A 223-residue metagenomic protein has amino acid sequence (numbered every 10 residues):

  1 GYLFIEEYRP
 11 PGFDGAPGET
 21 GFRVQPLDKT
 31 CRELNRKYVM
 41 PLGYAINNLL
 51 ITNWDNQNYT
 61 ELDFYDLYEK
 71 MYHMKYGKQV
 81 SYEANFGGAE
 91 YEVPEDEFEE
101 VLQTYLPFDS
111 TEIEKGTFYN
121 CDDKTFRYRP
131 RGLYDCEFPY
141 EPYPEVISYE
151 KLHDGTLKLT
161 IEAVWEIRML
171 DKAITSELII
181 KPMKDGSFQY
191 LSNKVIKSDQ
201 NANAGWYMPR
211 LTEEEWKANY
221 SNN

Functional and structural regions predicted by a protein language model:
L3, F126, L157, S187-F188: Hydrophobic residues embedded in beta-strands of well-ordered beta-sheets
L3-L27, I167-E177, M183, Y190-N223: Low-complexity, intrinsically disordered terminal/linker segments enriched in charged and Gly/Pro repeats
P10-P11, P17, P26, P41 (+6 more regions): Proline-rich intrinsically disordered, low-complexity coils
G21-G132: Core segments of small alpha/beta cavity-forming domains
Q79-E92, K115-F118, E137-Y143, K158-W165 (+1 more regions): Generic hydrophobic segment detector
L102, T125-E166: Surface-exposed, charged secondary-structure patches
K151, P182-K184: Short, low-complexity Ser/Thr-rich regulatory SLiMs
